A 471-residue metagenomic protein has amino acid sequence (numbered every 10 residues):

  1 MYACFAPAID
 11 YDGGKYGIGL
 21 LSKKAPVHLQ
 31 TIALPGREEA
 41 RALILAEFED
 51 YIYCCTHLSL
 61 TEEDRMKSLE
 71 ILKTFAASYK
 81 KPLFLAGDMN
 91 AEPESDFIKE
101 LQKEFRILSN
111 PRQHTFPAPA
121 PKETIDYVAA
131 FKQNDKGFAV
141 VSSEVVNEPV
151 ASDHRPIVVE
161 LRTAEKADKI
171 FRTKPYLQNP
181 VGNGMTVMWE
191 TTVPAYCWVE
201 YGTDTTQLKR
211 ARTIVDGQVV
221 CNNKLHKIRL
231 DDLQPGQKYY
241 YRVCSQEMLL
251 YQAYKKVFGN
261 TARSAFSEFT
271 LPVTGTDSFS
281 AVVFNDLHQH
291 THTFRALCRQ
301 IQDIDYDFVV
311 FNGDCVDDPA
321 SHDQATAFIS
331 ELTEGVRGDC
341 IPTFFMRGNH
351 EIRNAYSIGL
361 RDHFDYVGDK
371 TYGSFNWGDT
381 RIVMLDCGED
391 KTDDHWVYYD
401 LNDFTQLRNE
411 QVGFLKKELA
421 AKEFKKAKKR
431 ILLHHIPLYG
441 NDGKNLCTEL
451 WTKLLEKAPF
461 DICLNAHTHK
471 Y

Functional and structural regions predicted by a protein language model:
M1, L21, Y53-T56, I71-I98 (+6 more regions): Active-site beta-strand/loop signature of hydrolases that rely on acidic residues for catalysis
M1-Y51, S142-V146, V220, N376: Structured beta-strand-rich core segments of catalytic domains in phosphoester-bond hydrolases
Y2-A3, V27, N134, D153-R155 (+2 more regions): Acidic, histidine-bearing metal-coordination/catalytic regions of metal-dependent phosphoesterases
Y11-G13, A40, T61-D64, M89-D96 (+7 more regions): Active-site environment of divalent metal-dependent phosphoester hydrolases
D12-H28, P121-F138, L161-A164, D231-L233 (+2 more regions): Conserved beta strand-loop-helix elements of the APE1-like EEP
K15-L20, V27-Q30, C244-E268, D323-A420 (+1 more regions): Extended active-site neighborhood of metal-dependent phosphoesterases/phosphodiesterases
T31-I32, D64, T74-F84, N90-K169: Metal-dependent phosphoester-hydrolase catalytic domains
L45-C54, R65-E100, A195-C197, L208 (+4 more regions): His/acidic metal-ligating clusters that form di-metal
